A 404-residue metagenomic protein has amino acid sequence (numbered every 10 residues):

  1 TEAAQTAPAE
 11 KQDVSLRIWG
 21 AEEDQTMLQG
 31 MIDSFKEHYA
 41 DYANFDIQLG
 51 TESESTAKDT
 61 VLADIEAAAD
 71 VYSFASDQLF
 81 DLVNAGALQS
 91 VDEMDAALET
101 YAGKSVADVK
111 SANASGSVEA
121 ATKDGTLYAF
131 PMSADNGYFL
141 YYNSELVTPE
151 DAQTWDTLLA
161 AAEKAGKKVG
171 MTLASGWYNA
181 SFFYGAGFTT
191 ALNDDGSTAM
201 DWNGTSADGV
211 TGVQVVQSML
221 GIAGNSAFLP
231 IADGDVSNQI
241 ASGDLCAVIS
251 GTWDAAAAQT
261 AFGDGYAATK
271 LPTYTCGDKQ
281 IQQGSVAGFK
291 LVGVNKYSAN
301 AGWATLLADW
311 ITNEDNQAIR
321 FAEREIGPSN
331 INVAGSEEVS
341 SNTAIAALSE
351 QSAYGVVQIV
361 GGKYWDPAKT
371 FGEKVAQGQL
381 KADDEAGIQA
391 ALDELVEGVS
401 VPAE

Functional and structural regions predicted by a protein language model:
T1-F80, N84, A390, E397-E404: Conserved N-terminal structural module of periplasmic/extracytoplasmic solute-binding proteins
A4, S76-G137, T269: Hinge/lid segment of periplasmic solute-binding proteins
M27, M31, T211-S218, A299-I311 (+1 more regions): Short amphipathic alpha-helical coupling segments at ligand-binding clamshell hinges and other catalytic/signaling
L49-T60, Q153-D156, F228-A241: Short helix-initiation/N-cap motifs at beta->coil->alpha
E119-S133, Y138, D156-G204, L245: Extracytoplasmic/periplasmic solute-binding protein
T198-I231: Glycine-centered hinge/linker elements that transmit conformational signals in sensory and ligand-binding systems
T260-E323: Extracytoplasmic/periplasmic substrate-recognition and gating elements
S349-E404: Conserved C-terminal helix/tail region of periplasmic/extracytoplasmic solute-binding proteins
